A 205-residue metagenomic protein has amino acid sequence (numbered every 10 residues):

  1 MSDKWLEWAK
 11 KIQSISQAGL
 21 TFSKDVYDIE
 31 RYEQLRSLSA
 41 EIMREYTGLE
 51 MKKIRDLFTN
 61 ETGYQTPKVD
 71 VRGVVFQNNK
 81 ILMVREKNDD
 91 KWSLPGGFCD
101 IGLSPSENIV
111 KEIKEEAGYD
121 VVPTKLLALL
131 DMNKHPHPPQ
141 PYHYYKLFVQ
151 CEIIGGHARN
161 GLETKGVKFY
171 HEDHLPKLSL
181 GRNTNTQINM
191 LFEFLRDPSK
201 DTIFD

Functional and structural regions predicted by a protein language model:
M1-Y32, L162-D205: Nudix hydrolase/Nudix homology domain
A9, S16, R36-S39, A117: Long alpha-helical scaffolds
V26, L94-F98, L103: Gly/Ser/Thr-rich helix-start
Y27-I29, E33-R72: Acidic, metal-coordinating catalytic segment for phosphate/diphosphate chemistry, firing primarily on the Nudix
L49-K53, S104, G181, D197-P198: Juxtamembrane/interface motifs at transmembrane-helix termini
R55-L94, V121, K125: N-terminal strand-loop-strand
C99-P123, D131-Q187, I203-D205: Unchanged
